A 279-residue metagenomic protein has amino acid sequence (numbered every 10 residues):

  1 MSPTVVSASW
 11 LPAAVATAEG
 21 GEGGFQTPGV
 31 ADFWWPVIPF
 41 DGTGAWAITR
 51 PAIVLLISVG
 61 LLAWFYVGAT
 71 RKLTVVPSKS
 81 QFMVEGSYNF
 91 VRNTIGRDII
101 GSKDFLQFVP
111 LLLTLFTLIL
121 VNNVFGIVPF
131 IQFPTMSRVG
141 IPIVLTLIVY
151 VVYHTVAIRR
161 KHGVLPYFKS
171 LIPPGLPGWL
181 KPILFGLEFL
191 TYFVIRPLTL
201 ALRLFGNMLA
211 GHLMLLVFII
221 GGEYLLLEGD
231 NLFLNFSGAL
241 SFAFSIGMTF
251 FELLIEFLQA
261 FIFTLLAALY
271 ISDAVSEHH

Functional and structural regions predicted by a protein language model:
S2-H279: Selective transmembrane helix interface/packing segments
